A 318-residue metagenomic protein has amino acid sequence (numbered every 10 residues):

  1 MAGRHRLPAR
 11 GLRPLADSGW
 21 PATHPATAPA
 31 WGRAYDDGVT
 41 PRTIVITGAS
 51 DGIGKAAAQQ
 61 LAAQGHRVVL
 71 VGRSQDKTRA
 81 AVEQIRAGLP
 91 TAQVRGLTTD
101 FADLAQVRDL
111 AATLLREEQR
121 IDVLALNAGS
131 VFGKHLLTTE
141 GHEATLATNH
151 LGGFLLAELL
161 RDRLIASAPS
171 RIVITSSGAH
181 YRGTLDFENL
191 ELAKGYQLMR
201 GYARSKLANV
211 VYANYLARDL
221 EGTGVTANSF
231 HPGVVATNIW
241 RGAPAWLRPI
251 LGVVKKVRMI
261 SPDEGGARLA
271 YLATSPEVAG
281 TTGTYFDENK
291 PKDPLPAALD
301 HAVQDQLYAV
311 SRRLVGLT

Functional and structural regions predicted by a protein language model:
M1-R13: Extreme N-terminal basic, low-complexity initiation segments that serve as generic localization/processing leaders
G11-A236, V315-T318: Rossmann-fold NAD(P)H-dependent dehydrogenase/reductase core
W20, S205, S229, V253-P294 (+3 more regions): C-terminal helical subdomain
T47, K194, L198, L251-K255 (+1 more regions): A short, mixed-charge helix-start or loop-turn motif at secondary-structure junctions
K77, W246, V303: Short acidic-hydrophobic sequence patches enriched in Asp/Glu that either
T184-F187, I239-A243, A297-A298: Short aromatic-enriched loop/helix-cap "lid" or pocket-rim segments at secondary-structure transitions that line
L190, A236-K255: A glycine/serine/threonine-rich, flexible loop-to-helix segment that serves as the NAD(P) cofactor-binding "lid"
